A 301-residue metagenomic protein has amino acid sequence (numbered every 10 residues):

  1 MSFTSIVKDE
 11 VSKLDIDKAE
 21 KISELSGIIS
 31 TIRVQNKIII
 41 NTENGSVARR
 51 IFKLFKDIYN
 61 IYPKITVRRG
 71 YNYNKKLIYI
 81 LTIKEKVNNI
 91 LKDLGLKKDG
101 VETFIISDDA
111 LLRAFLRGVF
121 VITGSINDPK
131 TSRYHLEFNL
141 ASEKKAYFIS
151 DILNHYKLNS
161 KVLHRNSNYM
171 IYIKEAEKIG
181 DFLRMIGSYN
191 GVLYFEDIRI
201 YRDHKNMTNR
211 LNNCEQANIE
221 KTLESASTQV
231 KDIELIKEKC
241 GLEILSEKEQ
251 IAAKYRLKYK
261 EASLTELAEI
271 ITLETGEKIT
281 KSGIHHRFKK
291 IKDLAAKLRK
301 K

Functional and structural regions predicted by a protein language model:
M1-K37, N41-L54, E274: N-terminal, positively charged regions that mediate nucleic acid binding
L14-S23, I105-L112, L242-E247: Structural motif
S23-T31, A114-I122, K254: Short, hydrophobic/amphipathic alpha-helical patches that form generic packing surfaces within helical domains
Q35-N41, T131-S132, S263-E269: Short acidic, hydrophobic short linear motifs in intrinsically disordered regions
T42, R49, K53-E196: DNA-contacting interfaces and partner/effector-binding or oligomerization modules in DNA-centric proteins
Y147-F148, S282, H286-R287: Short amphipathic alpha-helical interaction segments
G187-G283: Extended mid-to-C-terminal alpha-helical interaction segments
F288, A295, R299: DNA major-groove recognition helix of helix-turn-helix
